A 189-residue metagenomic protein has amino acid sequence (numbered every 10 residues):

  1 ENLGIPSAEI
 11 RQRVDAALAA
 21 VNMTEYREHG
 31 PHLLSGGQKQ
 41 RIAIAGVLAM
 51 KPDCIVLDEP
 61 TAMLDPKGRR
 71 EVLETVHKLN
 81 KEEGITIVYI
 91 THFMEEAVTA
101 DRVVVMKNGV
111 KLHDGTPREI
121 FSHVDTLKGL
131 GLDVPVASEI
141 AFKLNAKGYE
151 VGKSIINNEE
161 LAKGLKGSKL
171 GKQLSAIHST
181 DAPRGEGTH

Functional and structural regions predicted by a protein language model:
A8-Y26: Conserved ABC ATPase "signature" region
G30-L34, Q38: Conserved ABC ATPase signature
I44: Hydrophobic anchor residue at the start of the ABC signature
K51: Conserved catalytic motifs of ABC-family nucleotide-binding domains
I55-D58: Catalytic Walker B motif of ABC-type/P-loop ATPase nucleotide-binding domains
D114-G115: ABC ATPase "signature
